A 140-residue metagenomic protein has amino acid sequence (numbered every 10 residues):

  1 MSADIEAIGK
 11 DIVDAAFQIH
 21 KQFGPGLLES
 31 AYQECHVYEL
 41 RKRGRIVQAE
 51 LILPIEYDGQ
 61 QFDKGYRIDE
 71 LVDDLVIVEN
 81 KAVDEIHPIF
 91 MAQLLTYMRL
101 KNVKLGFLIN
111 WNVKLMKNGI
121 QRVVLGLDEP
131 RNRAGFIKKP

Functional and structural regions predicted by a protein language model:
M1-I46, K117, R122-P140: Solvent-exposed, charged helical/coil patches that constitute nucleic-acid or partner-interaction surfaces
G24, I68-I86, Y97: Conserved catalytic cores of phosphodiester-cleaving nucleases, focusing on short active-site segments
R41-D58: A short acidic/basic microdomain associated with nuclease active sites
Y57-Q61, K117: Acidic pyrophosphate-coordinating catalytic loop
D63-R67: Basic/aromatic recognition patch in beta-strand/loop cores that engages polyanionic ligands
K81-R131: Nucleic-acid nuclease catalytic cores
